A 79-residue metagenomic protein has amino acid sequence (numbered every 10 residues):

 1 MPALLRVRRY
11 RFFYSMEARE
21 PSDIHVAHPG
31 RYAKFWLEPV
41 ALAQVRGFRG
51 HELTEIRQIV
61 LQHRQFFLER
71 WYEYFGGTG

Functional and structural regions predicted by a protein language model:
M1-R9: Negatively charged, low-complexity tracts enriched in Asp/Glu with abundant Ser/Thr
P2, Y14, A27, K34 (+2 more regions): Functionally constrained cores in energy, signaling, and assembly domains
L4, L42-Q44, H63: Generic preference for hydrophobic/aromatic residues in regular secondary structure cores
F12-G50: A short, structured beta-strand/loop element
G50-G79: C-terminal structural segments of small proteins and small subunits
